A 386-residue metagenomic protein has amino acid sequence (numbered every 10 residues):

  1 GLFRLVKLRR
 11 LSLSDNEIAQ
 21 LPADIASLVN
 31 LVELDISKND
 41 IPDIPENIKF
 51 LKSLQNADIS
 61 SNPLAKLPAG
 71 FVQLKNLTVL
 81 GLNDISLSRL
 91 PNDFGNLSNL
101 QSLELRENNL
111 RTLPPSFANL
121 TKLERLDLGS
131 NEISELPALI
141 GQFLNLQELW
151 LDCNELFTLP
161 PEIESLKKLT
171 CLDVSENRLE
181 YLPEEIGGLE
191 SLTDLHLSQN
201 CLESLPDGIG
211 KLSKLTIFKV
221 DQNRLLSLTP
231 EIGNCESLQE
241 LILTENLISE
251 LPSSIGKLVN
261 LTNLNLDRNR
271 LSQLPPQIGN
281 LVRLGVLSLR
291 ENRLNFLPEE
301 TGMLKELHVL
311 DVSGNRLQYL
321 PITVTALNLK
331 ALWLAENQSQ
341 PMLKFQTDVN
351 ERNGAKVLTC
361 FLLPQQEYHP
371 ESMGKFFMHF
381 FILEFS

Functional and structural regions predicted by a protein language model:
G1, L21-A23, I44-E46, L67-A69 (+12 more regions): The feature encodes a structural signal of leucine-rich repeats
G1-L5, R9-E17, D24-A26, D35-S37 (+3 more regions): WD40 beta-propeller repeat fold
F3-L8, A26-L31, K49-L54, V72-L77 (+11 more regions): Leucine-rich repeat
L8-L13, L31-I36, L54-I59, L77-L82 (+11 more regions): Conserved hydrophobic beta-strand positions in leucine-rich repeat
T158, D173-F296: Eukaryotic tandem repeat interaction scaffolds
V286-L287, L294-L297, G302-S386: Leucine-rich repeat domain C-terminal region
